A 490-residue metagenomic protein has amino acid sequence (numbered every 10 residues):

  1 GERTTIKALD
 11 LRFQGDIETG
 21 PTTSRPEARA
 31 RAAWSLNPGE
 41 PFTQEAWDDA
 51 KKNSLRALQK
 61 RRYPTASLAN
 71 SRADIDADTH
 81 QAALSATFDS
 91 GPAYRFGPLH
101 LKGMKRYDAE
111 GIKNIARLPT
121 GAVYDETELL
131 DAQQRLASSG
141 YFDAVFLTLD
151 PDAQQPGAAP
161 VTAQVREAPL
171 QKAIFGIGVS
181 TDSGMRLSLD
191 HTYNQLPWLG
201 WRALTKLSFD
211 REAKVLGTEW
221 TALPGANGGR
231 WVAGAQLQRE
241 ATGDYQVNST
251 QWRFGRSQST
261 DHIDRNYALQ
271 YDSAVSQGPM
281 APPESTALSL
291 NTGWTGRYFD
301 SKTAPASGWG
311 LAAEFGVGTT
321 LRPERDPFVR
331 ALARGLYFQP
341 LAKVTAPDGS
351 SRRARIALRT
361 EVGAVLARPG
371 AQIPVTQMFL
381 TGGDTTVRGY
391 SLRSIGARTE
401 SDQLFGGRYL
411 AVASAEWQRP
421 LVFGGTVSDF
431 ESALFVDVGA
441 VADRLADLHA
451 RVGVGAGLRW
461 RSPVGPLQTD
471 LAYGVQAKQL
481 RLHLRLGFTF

Functional and structural regions predicted by a protein language model:
G1-T181, D190, L204-A222, R334 (+3 more regions): Periplasmic polypeptide-binding modules associated with outer-membrane biogenesis and secretion
E18-R31, D125-A312, T385-E400, L404 (+2 more regions): Gram-negative/organellar outer-membrane beta-barrel architecture
T43-E45, R61, A73-I75, G176-G178 (+8 more regions): Outer-membrane beta-barrel domain signature
R95-P98, A109-I112, E126, V145 (+11 more regions): Extended hydrophobic-aromatic, low-complexity segments
S138, K172, Q277-P283, A287-V438 (+2 more regions): C-terminal outer-membrane beta-barrel translocator/porin domains of Gram-negative envelope proteins and their
Y271-S273, A367, V454-Y473: A short, conserved beta-to-alpha structural element at the edge of catalytic cores that scaffolds binding
G439-G465, L482: C-terminal structured "cap/appendage" subdomains that terminate the fold
